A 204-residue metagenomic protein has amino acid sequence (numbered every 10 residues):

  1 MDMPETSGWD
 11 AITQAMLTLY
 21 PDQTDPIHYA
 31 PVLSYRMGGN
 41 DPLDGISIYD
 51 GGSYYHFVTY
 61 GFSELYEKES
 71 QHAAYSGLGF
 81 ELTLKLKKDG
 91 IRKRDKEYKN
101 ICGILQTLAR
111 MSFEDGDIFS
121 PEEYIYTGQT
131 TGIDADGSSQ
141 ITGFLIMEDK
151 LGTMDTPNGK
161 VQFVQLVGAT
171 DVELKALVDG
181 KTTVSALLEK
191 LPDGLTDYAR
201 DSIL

Functional and structural regions predicted by a protein language model:
M1-E69, A73-L78, L82-L204: Acidic, proline/glycine-rich low-complexity IDRs
